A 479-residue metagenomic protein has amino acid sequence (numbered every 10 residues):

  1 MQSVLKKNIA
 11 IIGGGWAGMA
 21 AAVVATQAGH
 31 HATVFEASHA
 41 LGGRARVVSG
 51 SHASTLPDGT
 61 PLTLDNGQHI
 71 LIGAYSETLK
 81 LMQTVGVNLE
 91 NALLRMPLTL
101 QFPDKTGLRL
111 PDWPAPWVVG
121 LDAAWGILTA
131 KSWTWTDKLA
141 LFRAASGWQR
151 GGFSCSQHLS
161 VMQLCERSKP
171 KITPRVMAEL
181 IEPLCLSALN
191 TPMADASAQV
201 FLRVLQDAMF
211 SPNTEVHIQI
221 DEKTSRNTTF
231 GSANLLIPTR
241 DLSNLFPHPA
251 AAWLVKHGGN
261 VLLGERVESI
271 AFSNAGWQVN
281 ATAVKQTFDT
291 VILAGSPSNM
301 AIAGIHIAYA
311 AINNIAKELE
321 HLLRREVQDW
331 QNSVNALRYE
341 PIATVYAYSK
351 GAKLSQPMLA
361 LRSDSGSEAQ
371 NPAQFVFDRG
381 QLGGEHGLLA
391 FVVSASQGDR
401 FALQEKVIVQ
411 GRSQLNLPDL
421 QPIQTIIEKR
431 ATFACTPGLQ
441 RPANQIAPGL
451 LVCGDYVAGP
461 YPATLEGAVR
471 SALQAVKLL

Functional and structural regions predicted by a protein language model:
K7-V34: N-terminal Rossmann-like FAD-binding beta1-loop-alpha1 element of flavoenzymes
A17, A40, S298: Conserved Rossmann-like nucleotide-cofactor binding loop
T26-H52: Glycine-rich FAD pyrophosphate-binding loop
A28, E265-A402, Q410-Q414: Mid-domain catalytic core of redox enzymes that form a hydrophobic substrate pocket/lid adjacent to a catalytic redox
V47, S54-L93: Conserved FAD-binding subdomain of flavin-dependent enzymes
T78-S211: Mobile amphipathic helical/loop "lid" adjacent to a hydrophobic cofactor/ligand pocket
P111, Q370-L479: Conserved flavin/dinucleotide-binding core of flavoenzymes
D207-W277: Helical element adjacent to the flavin cofactor pocket in flavoenzyme catalytic cores
